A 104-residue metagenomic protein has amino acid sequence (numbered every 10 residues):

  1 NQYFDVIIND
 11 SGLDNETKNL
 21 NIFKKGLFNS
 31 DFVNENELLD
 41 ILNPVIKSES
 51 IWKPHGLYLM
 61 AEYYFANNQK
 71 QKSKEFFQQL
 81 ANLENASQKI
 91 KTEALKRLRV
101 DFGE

Functional and structural regions predicted by a protein language model:
Y3-E104: Soluble extracytoplasmic domains of inner/organellar membrane proteins
